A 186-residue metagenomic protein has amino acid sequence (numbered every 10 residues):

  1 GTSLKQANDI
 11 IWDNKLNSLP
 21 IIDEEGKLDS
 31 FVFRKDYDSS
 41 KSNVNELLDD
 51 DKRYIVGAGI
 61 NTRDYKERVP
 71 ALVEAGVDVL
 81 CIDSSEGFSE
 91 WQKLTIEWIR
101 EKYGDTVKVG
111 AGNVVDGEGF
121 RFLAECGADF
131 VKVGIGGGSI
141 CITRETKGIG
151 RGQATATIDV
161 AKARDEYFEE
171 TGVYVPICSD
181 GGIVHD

Functional and structural regions predicted by a protein language model:
G1, S18-P20, G57-N61, D78-S89 (+4 more regions): Catalytic beta/alpha-barrel core
G1-K15, I22-D23, D38-K41, R63-V73: The conserved cystathionine-beta-synthase
I11, L19, G26, V56 (+3 more regions): Terminal peptide-recognition signature
K27-L47, D64-R68, S84-K108, V114-A124 (+1 more regions): Active-site-adjacent beta->alpha loops and helix N-cap segments on the catalytic face of soluble alpha/beta enzymes
L47-G57, L72-V79, K102, I135-E145: Gly-rich Lys/Arg/Thr-decorated short loops/hinges at beta-loop-alpha junctions or inter-strand turns that position
D49-A58, R100-V115, F130, R164-G182: Short beta-strand/loop segments at the ligand-binding rim of alpha/beta enzyme cores
E67-A75, V109, V115-V133, I177-S179 (+1 more regions): Catalytic cores of alpha/beta
F130-I135, S139-D186: Catalytic alpha/beta core domains of metabolic enzymes, predominantly
